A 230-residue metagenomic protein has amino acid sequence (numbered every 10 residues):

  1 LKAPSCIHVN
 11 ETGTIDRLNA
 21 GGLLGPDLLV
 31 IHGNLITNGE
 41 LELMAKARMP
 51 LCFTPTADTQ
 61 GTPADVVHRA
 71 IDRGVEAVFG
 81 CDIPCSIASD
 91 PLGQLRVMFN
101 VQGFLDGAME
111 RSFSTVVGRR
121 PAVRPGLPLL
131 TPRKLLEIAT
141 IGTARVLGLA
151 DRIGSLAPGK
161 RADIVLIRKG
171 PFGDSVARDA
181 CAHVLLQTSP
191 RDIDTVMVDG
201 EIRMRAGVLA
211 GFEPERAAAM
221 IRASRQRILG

Functional and structural regions predicted by a protein language model:
L1-S89: Active-site core of metal-dependent hydrolases
N10, G33-N34, G103, G170 (+1 more regions): Flexible loop residues that form catalytic and substrate-binding hotspots at small-molecule/glycan-binding clefts
G21-L24, L43-K46, L127-L129, P158 (+1 more regions): Solvent-exposed alpha-helices and their adjacent loops that cap or buttress functional pockets in soluble metabolic
L23, V67-P171: His/Asp/Glu-enriched, well-ordered alpha-helical/loop segment that forms or immediately abuts the divalent-metal
D27-H32, D72-V78, V97-F104, C181-D192: Short, structured secondary-structure boundary patches
G39, Q60, A108, S175 (+1 more regions): Glycine/Thr-rich phosphate-binding loops of Rossmann-like dinucleotide-binding domains
E42, L92, R178-D179: Short amphipathic alpha-helical segments
L130-G230: Active-site microenvironment of metallo-dependent hydrolases
